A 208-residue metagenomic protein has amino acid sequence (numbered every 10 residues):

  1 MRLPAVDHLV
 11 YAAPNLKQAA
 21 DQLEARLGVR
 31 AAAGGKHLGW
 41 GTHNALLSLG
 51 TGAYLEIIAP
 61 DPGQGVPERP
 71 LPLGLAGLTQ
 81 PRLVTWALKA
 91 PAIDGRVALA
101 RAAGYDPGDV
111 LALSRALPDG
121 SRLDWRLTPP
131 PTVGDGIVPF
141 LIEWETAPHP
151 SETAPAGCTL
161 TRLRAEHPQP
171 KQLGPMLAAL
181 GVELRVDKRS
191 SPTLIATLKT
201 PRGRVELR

Functional and structural regions predicted by a protein language model:
M1-V6, Y11-A31, S48-R208: Glyoxalase I/VOC metalloenzyme domain signal
A31-H37: Conserved catalytic-core motifs of GNAT/GCN5-like acyltransferases
H37-W40, L117: A short beta-turn/loop motif at secondary-structure boundaries
A45: Catalytic cores of extracellular degradative/oxidative enzymes
